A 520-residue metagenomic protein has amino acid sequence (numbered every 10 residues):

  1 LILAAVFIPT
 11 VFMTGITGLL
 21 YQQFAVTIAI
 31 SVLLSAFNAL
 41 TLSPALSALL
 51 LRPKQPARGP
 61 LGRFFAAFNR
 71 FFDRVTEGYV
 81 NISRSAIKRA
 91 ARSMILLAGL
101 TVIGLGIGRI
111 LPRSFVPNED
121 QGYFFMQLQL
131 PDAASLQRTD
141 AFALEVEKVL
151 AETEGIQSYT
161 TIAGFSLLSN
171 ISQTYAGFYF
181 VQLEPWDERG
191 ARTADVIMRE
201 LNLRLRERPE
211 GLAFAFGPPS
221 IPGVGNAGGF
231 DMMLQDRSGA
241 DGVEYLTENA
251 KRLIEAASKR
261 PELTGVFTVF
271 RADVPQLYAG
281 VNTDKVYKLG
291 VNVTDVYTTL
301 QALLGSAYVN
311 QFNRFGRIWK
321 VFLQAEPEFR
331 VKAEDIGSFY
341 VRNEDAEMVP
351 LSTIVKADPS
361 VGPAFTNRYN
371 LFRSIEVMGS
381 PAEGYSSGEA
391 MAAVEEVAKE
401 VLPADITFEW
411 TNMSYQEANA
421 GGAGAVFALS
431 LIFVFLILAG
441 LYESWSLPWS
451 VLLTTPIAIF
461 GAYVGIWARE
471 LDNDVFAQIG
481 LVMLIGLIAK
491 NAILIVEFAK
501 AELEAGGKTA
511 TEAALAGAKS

Functional and structural regions predicted by a protein language model:
L1-F12, L19-F65, Y179, I457 (+1 more regions): Transmembrane alpha-helices and their membrane-interface boundaries in multi-pass membrane transporters and channels
I8, F12, I30, L34 (+1 more regions): Hydrophobic transmembrane alpha-helices and their membrane-interface caps in long multi-pass transport proteins
V11-L20, A98-A134, E188, A215-F216 (+2 more regions): Transmembrane helices with small-residue packing motifs
F12-I16, F37, T41, A45 (+9 more regions): Transmembrane alpha-helix boundary/anchor motif
L19, L40-L49, I82, S114 (+6 more regions): Membrane-spanning helices that line or support transport/gating and their immediate boundary helices in channels
V26, R373, N419-F433: N-terminal membrane-entry
G62-F115, K519: Signature of alpha-helical transmembrane segments and their immediate interfacial
G106, I110, F125, R138-G164 (+4 more regions): Surface-exposed amphipathic alpha-helical segments in non-transmembrane regions that serve as interaction surfaces
